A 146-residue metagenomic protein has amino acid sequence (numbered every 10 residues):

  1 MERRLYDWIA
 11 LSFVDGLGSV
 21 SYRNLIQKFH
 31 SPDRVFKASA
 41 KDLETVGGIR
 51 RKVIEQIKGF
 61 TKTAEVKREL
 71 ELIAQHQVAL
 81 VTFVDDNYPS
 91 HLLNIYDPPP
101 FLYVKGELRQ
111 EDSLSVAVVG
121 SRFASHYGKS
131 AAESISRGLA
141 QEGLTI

Functional and structural regions predicted by a protein language model:
M1-Q141: Short, positively charged patches
G143-I146: A short, small-residue-rich loop immediately preceding and capping a beta-strand
